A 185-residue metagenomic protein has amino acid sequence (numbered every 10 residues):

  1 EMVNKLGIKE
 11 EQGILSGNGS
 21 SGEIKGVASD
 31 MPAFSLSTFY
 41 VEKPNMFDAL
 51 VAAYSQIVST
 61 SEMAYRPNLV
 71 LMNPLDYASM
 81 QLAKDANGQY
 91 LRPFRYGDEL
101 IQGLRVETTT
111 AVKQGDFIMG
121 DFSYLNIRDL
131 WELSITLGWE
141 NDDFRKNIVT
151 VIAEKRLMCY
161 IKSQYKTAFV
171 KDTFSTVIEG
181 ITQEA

Functional and structural regions predicted by a protein language model:
E1-K5, K84-A185: Sequence/fold signature of self-assembling virion shell proteins
E1-P32, S61-L71, L75, V106 (+1 more regions): Long, contiguous amphipathic alpha-helices that act as assembly "spine/axial" helices in icosahedral shell and virion
E1-Q56, V170-A185: Alpha-helical scaffold segments that mediate packing/assembly in large oligomeric complexes
I24-L100, I135-L137: Extended, solvent-exposed, turn-rich assembly/linker loops in the middle of proteins
